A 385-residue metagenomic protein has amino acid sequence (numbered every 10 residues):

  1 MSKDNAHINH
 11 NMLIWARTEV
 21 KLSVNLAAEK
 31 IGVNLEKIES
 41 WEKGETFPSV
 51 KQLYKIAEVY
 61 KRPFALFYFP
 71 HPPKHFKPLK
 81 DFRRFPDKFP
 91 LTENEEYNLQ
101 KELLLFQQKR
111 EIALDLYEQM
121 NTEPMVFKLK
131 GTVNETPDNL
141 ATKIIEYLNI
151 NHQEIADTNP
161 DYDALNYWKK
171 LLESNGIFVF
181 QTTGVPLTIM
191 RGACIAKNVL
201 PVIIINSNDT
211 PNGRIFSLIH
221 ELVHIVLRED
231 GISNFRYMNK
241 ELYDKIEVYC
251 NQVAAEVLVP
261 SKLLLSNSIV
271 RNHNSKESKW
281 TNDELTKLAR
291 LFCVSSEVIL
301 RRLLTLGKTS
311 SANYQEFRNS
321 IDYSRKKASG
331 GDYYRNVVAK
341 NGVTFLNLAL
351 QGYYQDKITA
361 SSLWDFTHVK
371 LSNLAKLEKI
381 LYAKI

Functional and structural regions predicted by a protein language model:
M1-I385: Active-site hotspot residues in diverse enzymes, especially metal/ion-binding acidic/histidine motifs
